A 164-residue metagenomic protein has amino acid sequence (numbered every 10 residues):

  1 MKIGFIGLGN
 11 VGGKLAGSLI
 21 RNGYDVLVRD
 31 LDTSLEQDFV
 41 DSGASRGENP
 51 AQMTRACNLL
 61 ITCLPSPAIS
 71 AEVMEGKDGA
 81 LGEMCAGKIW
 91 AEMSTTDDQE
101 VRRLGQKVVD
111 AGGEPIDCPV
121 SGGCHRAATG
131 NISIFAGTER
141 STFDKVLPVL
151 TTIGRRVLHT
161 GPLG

Functional and structural regions predicted by a protein language model:
M1-C63, K88, M93: NAD(P)+-binding Rossmann beta1-loop-alpha1 motif at the extreme N-terminus of oxidoreductases
L8, T95-G164: Rossmann-fold dinucleotide-binding core
L15, L35, N49, I69 (+3 more regions): Hydrophobic alpha-helical segments typical of transmembrane helices and their membrane-interface/capping positions
A16-S18, V40, E72-E75, R102-Q106 (+1 more regions): Short amphipathic alpha-helical segments
S18, N22, R29, S42 (+6 more regions): Change "in soluble alpha/beta enzymes" to "in soluble alpha/beta proteins
L35-E36, S70, H125-T129: A short acidic, helix-capping loop that chelates divalent metal ions and anchors anionic groups
D41-G43, G76-K77, C85-G87, A128-N131: Acidic, glycine-centered active-site loop in nucleotide-sugar glycosyltransferases
P50-P115: Rossmann-fold NAD(P) dinucleotide-binding segment
